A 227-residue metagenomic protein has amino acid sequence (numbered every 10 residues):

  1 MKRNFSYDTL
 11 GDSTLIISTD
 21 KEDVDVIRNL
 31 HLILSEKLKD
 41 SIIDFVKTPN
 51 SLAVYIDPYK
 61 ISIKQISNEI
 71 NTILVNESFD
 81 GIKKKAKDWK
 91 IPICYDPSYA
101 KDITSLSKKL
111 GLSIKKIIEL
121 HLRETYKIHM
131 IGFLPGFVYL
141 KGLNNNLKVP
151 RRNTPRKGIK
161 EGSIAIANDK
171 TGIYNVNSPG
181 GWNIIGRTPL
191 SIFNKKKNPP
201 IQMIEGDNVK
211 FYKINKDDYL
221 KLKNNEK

Functional and structural regions predicted by a protein language model:
M1-K227: Glycine-rich active-site loops that engage anionic ligands at enzyme catalytic sites
